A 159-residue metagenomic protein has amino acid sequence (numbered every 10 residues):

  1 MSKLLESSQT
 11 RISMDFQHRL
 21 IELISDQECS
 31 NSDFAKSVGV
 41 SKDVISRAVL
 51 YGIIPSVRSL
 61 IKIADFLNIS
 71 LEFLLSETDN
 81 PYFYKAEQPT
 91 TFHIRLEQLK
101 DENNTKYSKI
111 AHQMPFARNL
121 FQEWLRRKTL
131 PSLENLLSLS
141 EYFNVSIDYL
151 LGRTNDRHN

Functional and structural regions predicted by a protein language model:
M1-C29, N80-N104: A short, Lys/Arg-rich alpha-helix, primarily the initiator
D26, S37, F66, E102 (+2 more regions): Residues within the alpha-helical elements of helix-turn-helix
N31, K42, V57-L60, Y107 (+1 more regions): Helix-turn-helix DNA-binding elements, focusing on the entry/boundary residues of the two helices that contact DNA
D33-A35, K109-A111, L139: Short alpha-helical "recognition helix" segments of helix-turn-helix
G39-P55, P115-P131: Recognition helix of helix-turn-helix/homeodomain-like DNA-binding domains that insert into the DNA major groove
G52-D65, K128-S138: Short, basic-rich loop-to-helix N-cap that marks the start of a DNA-contacting helix
N68-F83, N144-N159: Short C-terminal boundary/hinge segments that cap the last helix of small helical domains
